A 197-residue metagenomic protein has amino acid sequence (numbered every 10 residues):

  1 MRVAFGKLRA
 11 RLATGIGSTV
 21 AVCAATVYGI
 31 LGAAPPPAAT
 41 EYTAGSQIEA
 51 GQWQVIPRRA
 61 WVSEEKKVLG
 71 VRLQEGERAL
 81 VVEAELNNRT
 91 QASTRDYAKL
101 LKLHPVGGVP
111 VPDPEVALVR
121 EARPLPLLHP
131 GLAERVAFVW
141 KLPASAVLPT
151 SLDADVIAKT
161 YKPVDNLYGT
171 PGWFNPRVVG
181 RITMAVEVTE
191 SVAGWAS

Functional and structural regions predicted by a protein language model:
M1-K66, Q74-E75, G172-S197: Membrane engagement elements in two modes
E49-W53, V106, D155-K159: Short strand-coil-strand connectors
W53, L80-V82, E134: Hydrophobic core residues within well-ordered beta-strands of beta-rich domains
W61-S63, Q74, N87-V136, P163-G169 (+2 more regions): The feature marks short-to-medium sequence segments in extracytoplasmic or secretory-pathway proteins
G70-V81: Short solvent-exposed strand/turn elements
A79, A133, V147-P149: Extracellular Ig-like/FN3 beta-sandwich strand-entry sites
E85, F138-V139, P143: Short, surface-exposed secondary-structure boundary micro-motifs
L142-G169: Short, surface-exposed ligand- or partner-binding patches at beta-edge/loop junctions that are enriched in aromatics
